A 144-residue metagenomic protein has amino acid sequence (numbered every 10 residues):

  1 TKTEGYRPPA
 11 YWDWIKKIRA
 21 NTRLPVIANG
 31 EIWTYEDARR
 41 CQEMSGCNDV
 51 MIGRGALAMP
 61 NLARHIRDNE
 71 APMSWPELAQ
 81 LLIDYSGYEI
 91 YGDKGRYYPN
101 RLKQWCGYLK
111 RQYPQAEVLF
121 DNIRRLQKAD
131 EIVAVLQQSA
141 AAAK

Functional and structural regions predicted by a protein language model:
K2-P8: Short, small-residue-enriched loops and turns at beta-alpha junctions that line or gate enzyme active sites
Y6, D13-A28, I32-K144: Alpha/beta catalytic cores of nucleotide-metabolism and tRNA/nucleoside-modifying enzymes
